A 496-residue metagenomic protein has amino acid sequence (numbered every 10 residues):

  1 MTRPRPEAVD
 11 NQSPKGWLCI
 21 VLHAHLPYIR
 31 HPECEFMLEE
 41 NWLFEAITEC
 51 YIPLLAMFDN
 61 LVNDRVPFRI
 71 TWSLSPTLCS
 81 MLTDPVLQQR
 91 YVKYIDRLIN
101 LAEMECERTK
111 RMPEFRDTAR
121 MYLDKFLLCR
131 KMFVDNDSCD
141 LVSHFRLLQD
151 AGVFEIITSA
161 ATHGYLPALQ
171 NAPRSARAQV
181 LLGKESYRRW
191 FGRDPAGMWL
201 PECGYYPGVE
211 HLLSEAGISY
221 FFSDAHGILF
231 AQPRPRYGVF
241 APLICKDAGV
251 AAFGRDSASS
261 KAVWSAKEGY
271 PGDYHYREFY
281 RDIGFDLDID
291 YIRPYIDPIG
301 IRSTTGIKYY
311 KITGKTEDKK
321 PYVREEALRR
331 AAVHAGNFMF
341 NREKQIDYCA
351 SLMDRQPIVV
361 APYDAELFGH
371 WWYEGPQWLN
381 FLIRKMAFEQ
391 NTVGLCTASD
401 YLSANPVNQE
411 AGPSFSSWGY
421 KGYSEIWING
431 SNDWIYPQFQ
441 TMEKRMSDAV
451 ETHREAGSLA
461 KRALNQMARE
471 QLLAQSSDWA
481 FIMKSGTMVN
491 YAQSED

Functional and structural regions predicted by a protein language model:
V9-R69, L74-D117, D124, L128 (+1 more regions): Active-site and substrate-binding clefts of carbohydrate-active enzymes
V21, F154-H163, R193-P201, G254 (+1 more regions): Core alpha/beta catalytic barrel or barrel-like domain that forms the active/cofactor pocket in diverse metabolic
T71-L78, A160-T162, G197-Y206, H226 (+1 more regions): Short, solvent-exposed turn/loop segments enriched in Gly/Ser/Thr/Pro and often Arg
K110-A196: Well-ordered mid-protein domain cores that form the structural environment of catalytic cofactors
S175-L200, N341-M353, P357-P362: CE4/NodB-like, metal-dependent polysaccharide N-deacetylase domain that modifies extracellular/periplasmic N-acetylated
D194-Y205, D364-F368, M488-V489: Conserved short loop/turn motifs at secondary-structure junctions
G204, V209-I218, G249: Hydrophobic, small-residue-rich alpha-helical packing segments that form membrane-like cores
I218-A231, T397: His/Asp/Glu-enriched short active-site or ligand-binding loop at hydrolase and phosphoryl-transfer sites
